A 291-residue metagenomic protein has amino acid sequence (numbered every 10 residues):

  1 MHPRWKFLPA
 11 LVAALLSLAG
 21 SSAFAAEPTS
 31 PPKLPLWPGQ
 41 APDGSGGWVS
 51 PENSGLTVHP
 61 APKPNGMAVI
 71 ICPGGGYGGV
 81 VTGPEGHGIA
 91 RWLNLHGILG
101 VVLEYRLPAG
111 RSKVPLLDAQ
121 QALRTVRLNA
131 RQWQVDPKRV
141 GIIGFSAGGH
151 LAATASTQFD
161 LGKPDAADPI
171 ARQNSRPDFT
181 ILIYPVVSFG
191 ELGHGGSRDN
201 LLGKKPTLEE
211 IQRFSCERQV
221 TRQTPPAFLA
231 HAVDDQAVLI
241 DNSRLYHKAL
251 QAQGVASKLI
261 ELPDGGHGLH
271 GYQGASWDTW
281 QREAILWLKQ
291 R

Functional and structural regions predicted by a protein language model:
A26-P64: N-terminal cap/lid segment of alpha/beta-hydrolase-fold proteins
G47, A230, I240-R291: C-terminal catalytic histidine-bearing segment of alpha/beta-hydrolase fold enzymes
S54, A166-I170, K204-Q219, T224-P225: Active-site nucleophile elbow and catalytic-triad environment of alpha/beta-hydrolase enzymes
G66-G74: Short beta-strand element of the alpha/beta-hydrolase
P73-G78, V233: Active-site glycine-rich loops that stabilize anionic/oxyanionic intermediates across multiple enzyme folds
V81-G83, H87-G88, V101-P137, Y272-T279: Catalytic nucleophile-loop/oxyanion-hole region of alpha/beta-hydrolase and closely related hydrolase-like folds
Q121-G195, I211-Q212, C216: Primarily recognizes the serine-hydrolase "nucleophile elbow" in alpha/beta-hydrolase and SGNH/GDSL folds
L229-H231, D235: Short beta-strand/loop motif that positions the catalytic acidic residue of the alpha/beta-hydrolase fold
